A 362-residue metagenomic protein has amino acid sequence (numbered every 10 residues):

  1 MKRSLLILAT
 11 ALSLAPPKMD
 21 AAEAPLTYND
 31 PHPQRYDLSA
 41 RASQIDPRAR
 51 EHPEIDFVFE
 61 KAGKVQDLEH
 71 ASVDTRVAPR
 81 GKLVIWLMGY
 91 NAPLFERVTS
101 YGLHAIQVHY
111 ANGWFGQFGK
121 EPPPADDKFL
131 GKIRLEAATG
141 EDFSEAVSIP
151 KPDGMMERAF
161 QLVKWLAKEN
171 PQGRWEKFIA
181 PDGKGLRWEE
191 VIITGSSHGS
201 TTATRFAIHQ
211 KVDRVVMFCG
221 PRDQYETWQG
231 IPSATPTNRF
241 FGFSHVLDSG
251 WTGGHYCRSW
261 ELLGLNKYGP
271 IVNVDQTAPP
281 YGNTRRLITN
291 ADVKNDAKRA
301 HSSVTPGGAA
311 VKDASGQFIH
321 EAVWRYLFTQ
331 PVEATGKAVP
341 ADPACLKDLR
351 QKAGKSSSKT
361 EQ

Functional and structural regions predicted by a protein language model:
L6-K18: Hydrophobic h-region of N-terminal signal peptides that target proteins for export in Gram-negative bacteria
E23-R76: N-terminal cap/lid segment of alpha/beta-hydrolase-fold proteins
R80-G89: Short beta-strand element of the alpha/beta-hydrolase
G102-F118: Conserved alpha/beta-hydrolase
D127-K184: Alpha/beta-hydrolase active-site loop
T194-G199, A203: Gly/Ala-rich beta-loop-alpha elbow adjacent to hydrolase catalytic centers
D213-K312: The feature captures the conserved acid-bearing segment of alpha/beta-hydrolase catalytic domains
K298-G354: Catalytic active-site module of serine/aspartate enzymes centered on a nucleophile-bearing elbow/loop
